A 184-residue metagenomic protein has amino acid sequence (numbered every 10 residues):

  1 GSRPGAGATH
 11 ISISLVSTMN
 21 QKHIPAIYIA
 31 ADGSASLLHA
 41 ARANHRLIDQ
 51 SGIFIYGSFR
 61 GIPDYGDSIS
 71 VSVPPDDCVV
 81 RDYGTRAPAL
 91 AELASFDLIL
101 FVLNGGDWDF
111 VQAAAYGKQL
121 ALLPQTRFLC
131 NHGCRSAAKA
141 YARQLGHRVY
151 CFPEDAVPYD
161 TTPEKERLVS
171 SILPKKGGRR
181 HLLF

Functional and structural regions predicted by a protein language model:
G1-A6, P25-S95, P158-D160: P-loop/Walker-type NTP enzyme "switch/lid" segment
G1-N20: Glycine-rich phosphate-binding P-loop
N20-Q21, R143: Anion (oxyanion) recognition and catalysis
D76, F128-G133, I172-H181: Short secondary-structure transition/capping segments
C78-T162: Conserved catalytic-core segment of NTP-binding enzymes
V157-F184: NTP-binding/hydrolysis catalytic cores, primarily Walker-type P-loop NTPases
